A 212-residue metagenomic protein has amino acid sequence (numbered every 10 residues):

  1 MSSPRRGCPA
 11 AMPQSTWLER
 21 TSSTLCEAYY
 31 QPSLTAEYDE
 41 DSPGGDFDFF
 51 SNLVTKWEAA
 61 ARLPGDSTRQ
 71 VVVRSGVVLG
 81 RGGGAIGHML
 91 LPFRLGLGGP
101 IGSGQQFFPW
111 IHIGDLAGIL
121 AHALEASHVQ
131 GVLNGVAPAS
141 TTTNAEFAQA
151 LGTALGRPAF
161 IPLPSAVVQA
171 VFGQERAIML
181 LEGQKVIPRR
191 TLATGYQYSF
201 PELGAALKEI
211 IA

Functional and structural regions predicted by a protein language model:
M1-F47: Conserved Rossmann-fold NAD(P)-dependent oxidoreductase catalytic core, especially the SDR/UDP-sugar
L34, S67, L79-H88, A123-L133: Glycine/proline-rich active-site loop of Rossmann-fold NAD(P)-dependent oxidoreductases
F47-F50, T55, R62-G65, R69-V72 (+2 more regions): NAD(P)-dependent short-chain dehydrogenase/reductase
R62, L90-G98, Q106-T141: Alpha-helical substrate-binding/gating segment
H88-W110, T153-G183: Alpha-helical membrane-targeting segments
L116, L120, G135, F147 (+2 more regions): Non-catalytic, hydrophobic alpha-helical segments
A126-Q174, K208-A212: Mid/C-terminal beta-alpha module of Rossmann-like enzyme folds, strongest in SDR-family dehydrogenases/epimerases
I178-A212: C-terminal amphipathic/interface module of NAD(P)-dependent oxidoreductases and related NAD-binding regulators
